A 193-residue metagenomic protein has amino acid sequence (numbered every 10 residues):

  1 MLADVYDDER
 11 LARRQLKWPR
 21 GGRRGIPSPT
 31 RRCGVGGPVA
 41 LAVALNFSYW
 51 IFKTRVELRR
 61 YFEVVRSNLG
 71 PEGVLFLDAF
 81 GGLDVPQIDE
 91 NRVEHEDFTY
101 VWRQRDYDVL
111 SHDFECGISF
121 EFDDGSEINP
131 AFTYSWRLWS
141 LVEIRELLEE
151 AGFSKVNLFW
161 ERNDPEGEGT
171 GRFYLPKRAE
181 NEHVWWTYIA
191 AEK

Functional and structural regions predicted by a protein language model:
M1-P29: Conserved class I S-adenosyl-L-methionine
G34, W50-F52: A short His-aromatic
G34-A42: A short acidic, Gly/Pro-enriched loop at the edge of an enzyme's catalytic core that lines a small-molecule cofactor
K53, G70, K193: Short conserved AdoMet
V56-V74: A short glycine-rich, Lys/Arg-flanked "PGG" loop and its adjoining helix->strand segment in the class I
L75-F76, K155: A short hydrophobic/small-residue beta-strand
F76-L147: SAM-dependent methyltransferase
L138-K193: C-terminal lobe and adjacent flexible extensions of AdoMet/dcAdoMet transferase-like proteins
